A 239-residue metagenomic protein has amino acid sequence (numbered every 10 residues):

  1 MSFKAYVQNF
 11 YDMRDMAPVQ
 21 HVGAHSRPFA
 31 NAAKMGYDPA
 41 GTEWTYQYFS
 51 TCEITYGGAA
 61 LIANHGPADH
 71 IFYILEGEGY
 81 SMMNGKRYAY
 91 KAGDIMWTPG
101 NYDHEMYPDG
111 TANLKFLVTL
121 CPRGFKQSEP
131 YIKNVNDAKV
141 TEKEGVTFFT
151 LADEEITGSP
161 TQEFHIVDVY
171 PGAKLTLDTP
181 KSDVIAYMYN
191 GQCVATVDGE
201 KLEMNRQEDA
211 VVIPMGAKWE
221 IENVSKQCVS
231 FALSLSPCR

Functional and structural regions predicted by a protein language model:
M1-Y46, L61, K91, K115-E163 (+1 more regions): A short, N-terminal "cap"/entry segment at the start of jelly-roll beta-barrel domains of the cupin/DSBH fold
T51-T55, N64-S81, D168-V169, P180-A195: Short, conserved beta-strand element in jelly-roll/cupin
G85-G100, G199-G216: Short acidic-glycine-tyrosine-enriched beta hairpin
W97, T111-Q127, V212, K226-R239: A short hydrophobic beta-strand segment most commonly corresponding to one strand of the jelly-roll/cupin
Y102-E105, A217-E220: Short, charged beta-turn/beta-strand-edge "cap" motif at the junction between a beta-strand and an adjacent loop
Y107-G110, I221-V224: Asparagine-centered strand-capping/turn motif at beta-strand->loop junctions
G158-N190, V194-L202, Q207: Acidic/His-leaning functional-site neighborhoods
